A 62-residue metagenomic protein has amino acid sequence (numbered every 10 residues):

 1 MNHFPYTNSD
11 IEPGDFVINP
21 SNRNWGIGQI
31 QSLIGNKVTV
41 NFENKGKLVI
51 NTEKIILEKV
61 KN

Functional and structural regions predicted by a protein language model:
M1-F16, N24: Mixed-charge, Lys/Arg-rich low-complexity intrinsically disordered regions
M1-H3, K47-N62: Intrinsically disordered, low-complexity, charged/polar segments
F16, K37, E58-N62: Intrinsically disordered, charged low-complexity linkers and terminal tails that flank or connect structured domains
R23, E43-K45: Glycine-centered tight beta-turn/hairpin loop motif at sheet-sheet or coil-to-beta transitions
G26-L33: Short beta-strand-centered aromatic/proline hotspots
I34-G35, T52: Residue-level signal for tight coil/turn positions that link beta-strands
V38-F42: SH3/SH3-like beta-barrel fold
